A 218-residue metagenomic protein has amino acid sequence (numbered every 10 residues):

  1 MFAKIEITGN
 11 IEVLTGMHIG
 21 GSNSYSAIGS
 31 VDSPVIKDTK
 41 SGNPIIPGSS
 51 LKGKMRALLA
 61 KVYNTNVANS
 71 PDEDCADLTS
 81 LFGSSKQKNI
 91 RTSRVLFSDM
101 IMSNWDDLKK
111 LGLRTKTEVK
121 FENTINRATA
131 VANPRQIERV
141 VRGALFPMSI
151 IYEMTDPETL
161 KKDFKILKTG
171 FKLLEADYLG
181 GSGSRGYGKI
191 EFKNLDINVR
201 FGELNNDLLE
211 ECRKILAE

Functional and structural regions predicted by a protein language model:
M1-E218: RNA-binding basic/glycine-rich loop and surface signature characteristic of RAMP-family CRISPR effectors
